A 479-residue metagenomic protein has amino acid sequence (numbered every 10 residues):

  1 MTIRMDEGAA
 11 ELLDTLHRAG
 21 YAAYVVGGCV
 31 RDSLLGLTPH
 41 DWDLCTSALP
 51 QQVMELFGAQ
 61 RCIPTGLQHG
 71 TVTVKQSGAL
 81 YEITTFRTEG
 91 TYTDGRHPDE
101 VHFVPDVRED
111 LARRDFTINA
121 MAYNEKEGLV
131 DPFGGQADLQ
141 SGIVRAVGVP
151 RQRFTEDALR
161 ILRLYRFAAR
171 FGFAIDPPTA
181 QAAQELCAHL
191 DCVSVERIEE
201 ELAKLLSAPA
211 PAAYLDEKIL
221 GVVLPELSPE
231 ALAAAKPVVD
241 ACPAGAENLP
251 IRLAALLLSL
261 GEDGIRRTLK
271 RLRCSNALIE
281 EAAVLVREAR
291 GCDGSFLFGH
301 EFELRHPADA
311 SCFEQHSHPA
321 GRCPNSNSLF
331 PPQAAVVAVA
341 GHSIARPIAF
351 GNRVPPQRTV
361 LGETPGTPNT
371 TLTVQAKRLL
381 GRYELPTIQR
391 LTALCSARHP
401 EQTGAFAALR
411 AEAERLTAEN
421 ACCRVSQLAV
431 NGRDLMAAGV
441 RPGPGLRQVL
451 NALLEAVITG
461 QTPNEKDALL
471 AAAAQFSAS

Functional and structural regions predicted by a protein language model:
M1-E314, A320-G321, N327-L329, Q333-S479: Catalytic cores of the polymerase beta-like nucleotidyltransferase superfamily and closely associated nucleotide
